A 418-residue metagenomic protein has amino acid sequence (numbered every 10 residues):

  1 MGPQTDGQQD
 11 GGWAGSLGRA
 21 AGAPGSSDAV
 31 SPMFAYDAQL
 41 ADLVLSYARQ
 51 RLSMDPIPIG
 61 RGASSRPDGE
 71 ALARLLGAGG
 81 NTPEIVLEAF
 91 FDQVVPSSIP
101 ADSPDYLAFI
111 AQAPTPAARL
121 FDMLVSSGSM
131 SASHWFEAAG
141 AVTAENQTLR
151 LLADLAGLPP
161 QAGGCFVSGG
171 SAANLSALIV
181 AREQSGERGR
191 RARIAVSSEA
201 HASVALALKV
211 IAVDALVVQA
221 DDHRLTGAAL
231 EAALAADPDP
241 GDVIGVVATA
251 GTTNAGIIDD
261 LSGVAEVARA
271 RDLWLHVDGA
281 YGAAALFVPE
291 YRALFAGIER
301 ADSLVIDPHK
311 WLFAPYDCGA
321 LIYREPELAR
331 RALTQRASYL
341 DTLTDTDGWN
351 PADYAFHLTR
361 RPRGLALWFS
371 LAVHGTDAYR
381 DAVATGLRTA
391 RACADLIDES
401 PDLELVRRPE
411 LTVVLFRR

Functional and structural regions predicted by a protein language model:
Q4, Q8-Q9: Low-complexity, intrinsically disordered or signal/transmembrane-proximal segments
W13-Q161: N-terminal entrance/gating region of PLP-dependent enzymes' catalytic architecture
S26-S31, S129-F136, P159-C165, R190-R191 (+3 more regions): Glycine- and acidic
F34-L45, S65, G79-L87, A117 (+12 more regions): Generic structural signal for well-ordered, non-membrane alpha-helical segments in soluble metabolic enzymes
A41, T148, A177, L208 (+5 more regions): A residue-level signal for conserved active-site and pocket-lining positions in enzyme catalytic cores
G169-R330: Conserved PLP-enzyme active-site core in the AAT-like
A296-P401: Active-site C-terminal subdomain of aminotransferase-like
E404-R418: Conserved PLP-binding catalytic core of the aspartate aminotransferase-like
